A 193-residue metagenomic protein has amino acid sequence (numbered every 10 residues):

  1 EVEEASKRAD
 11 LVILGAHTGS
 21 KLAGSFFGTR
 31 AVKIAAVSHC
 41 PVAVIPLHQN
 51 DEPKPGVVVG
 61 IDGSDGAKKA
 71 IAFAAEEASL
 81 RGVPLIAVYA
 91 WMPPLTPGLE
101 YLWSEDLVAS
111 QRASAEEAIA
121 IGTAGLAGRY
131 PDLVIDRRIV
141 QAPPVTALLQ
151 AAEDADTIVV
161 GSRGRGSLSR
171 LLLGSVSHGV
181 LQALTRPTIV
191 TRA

Functional and structural regions predicted by a protein language model:
E1, I139-V145: Charged docking surfaces used in two-component/phosphorelay signaling
E3-N50, A152-A193: Gly/Ser-rich helix-loop-strand patches that form or flank binding pockets for ribonucleotide-derived cofactors
S20, N50, D65, P93-T96 (+2 more regions): Surface-exposed, flexible loop/turn segments at secondary-structure boundaries
F27, A70-I71, P144, L173: Amphipathic coiled-coil/heptad-repeat helices and related helical stalk/stem segments that mediate oligomerization
P55-E105, A109, A127-Y130, V134-R138 (+3 more regions): Small/aliphatic-rich secondary-structure junction motif
K68, A87, P97, R112-I119 (+3 more regions): Conserved N-terminal glycine/acidic-rich loop preference
T123-A124: A conserved short alpha-helical segment within the catalytic HATPase_c
